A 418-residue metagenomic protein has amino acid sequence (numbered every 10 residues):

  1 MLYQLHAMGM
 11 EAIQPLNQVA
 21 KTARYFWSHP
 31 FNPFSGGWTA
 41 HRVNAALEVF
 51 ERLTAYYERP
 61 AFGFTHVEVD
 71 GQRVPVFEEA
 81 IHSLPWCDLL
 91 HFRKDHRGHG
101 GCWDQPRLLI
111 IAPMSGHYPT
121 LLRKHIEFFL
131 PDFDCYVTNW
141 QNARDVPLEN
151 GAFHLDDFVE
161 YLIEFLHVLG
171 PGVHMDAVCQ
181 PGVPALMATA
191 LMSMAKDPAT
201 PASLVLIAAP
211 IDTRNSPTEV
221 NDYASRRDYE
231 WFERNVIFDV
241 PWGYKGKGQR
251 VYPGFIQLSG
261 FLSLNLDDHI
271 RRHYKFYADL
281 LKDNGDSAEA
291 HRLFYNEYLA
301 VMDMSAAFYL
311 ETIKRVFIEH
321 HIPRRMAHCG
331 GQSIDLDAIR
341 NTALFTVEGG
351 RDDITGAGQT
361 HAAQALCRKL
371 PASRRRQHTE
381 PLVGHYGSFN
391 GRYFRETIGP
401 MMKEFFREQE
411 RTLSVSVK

Functional and structural regions predicted by a protein language model:
M1-A45, P171, A188-A307: Alpha/beta-hydrolase-fold enzymes
G63-V146: Short, surface-exposed "cap/lid" segments of acyl-processing enzymes
D145-P147, D157-H174, L186-A190: Conserved acidic catalytic loop of the alpha/beta-hydrolase fold
D176-G182, G349: Conserved alpha/beta-hydrolase "nucleophile elbow" surrounding the catalytic nucleophile
I339-R340, F345-E348, D352: Short beta-strand/loop motif that positions the catalytic acidic residue of the alpha/beta-hydrolase fold
D353-Q359: Conserved alpha/beta-hydrolase "acid-adjacent" motif
I354, E380-T397: Catalytic histidine-centered segment of alpha/beta-hydrolase-like enzymes
C367-Y386: Catalytic histidine neighborhood in serine/cysteine hydrolases with alpha/beta-hydrolase-type architecture
